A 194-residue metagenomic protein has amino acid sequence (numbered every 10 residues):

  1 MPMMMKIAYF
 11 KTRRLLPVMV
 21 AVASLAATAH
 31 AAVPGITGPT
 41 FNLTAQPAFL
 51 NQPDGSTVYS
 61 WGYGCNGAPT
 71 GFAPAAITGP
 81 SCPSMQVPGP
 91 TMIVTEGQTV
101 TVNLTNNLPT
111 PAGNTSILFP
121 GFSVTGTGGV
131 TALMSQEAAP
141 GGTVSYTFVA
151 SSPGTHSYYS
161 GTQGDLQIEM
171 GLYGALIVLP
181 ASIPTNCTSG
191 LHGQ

Functional and structural regions predicted by a protein language model:
P2, I7, A27-S145: N-terminal, post-signal-peptide metal-ligating segments of extracellular/periplasmic oxidoreductases, dominated by
M3-P17: Bacterial N-terminal signal peptides that target proteins for export
L16-A26: Bacterial N-terminal signal peptides
V18, A29-A32, Y146-I183: Hydrophobic or amphipathic alpha-helical targeting/insertion segments
G38, A112-N114, E169-Y173, Q194: Short edge beta-strand segments in beta-sheet-rich domains
Q52, P180-Q194: Low-complexity, Pro/Ser/Thr- and charge-rich linker/hinge segments at domain boundaries
Y59-G62, T91, Y173-V178, Q194: Ordered hydrophobic segments in well-structured contexts
G113, T127-G128, S157-Y158, E169 (+1 more regions): Extracytoplasmic/secreted cell-surface and envelope-processing proteins
